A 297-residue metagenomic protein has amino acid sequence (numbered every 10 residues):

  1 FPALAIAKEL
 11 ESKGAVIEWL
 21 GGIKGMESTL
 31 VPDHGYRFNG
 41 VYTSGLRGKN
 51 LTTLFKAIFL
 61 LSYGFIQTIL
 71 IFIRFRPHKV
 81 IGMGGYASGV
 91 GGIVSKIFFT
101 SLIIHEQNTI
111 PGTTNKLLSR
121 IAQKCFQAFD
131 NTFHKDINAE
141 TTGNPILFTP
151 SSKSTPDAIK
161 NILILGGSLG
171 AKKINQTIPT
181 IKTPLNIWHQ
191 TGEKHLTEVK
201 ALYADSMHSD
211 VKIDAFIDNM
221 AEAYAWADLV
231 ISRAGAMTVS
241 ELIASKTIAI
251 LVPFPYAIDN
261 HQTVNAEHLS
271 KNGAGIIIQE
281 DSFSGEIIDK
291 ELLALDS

Functional and structural regions predicted by a protein language model:
F1-L10: Short amphipathic alpha-helix
E9-L60, Q279-D281: Conserved nucleotide-sugar phosphate-binding/catalytic loop shared by glycosyltransferases and other
V16, M26, Y36-R37, K96-K153: Active-site-proximal region of nucleotide-activated glycan assembly enzymes, centered on histidine/acidic-rich loops
G25-T29, P77-F98: An aromatic- and histidine-rich active-site surface loop
L30, H34, P156-V230, T263-E267 (+2 more regions): Donor-nucleotide binding loops and adjacent catalytic segments primarily of GT-B fold Leloir glycosyltransferases
Y36-R37, T100-S101, D228-L229, K246-F254 (+1 more regions): Structural loop-to-beta junction motif characteristic of Rossmann-like glycosyltransferase folds
N50-K79, I97: An amphipathic, basic-hydrophobic alpha-helix
H78-K79, A225-S240, T247-I248: Acidic donor-binding loop of glycosyltransferase active sites
